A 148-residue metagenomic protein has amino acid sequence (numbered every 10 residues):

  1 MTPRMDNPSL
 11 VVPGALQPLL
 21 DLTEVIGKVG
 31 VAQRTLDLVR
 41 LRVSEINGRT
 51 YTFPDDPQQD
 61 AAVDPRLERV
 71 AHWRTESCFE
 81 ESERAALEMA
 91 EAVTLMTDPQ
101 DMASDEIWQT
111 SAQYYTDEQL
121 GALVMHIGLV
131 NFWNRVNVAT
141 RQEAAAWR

Functional and structural regions predicted by a protein language model:
M1-R148: Hydrophobic alpha-helical segments
